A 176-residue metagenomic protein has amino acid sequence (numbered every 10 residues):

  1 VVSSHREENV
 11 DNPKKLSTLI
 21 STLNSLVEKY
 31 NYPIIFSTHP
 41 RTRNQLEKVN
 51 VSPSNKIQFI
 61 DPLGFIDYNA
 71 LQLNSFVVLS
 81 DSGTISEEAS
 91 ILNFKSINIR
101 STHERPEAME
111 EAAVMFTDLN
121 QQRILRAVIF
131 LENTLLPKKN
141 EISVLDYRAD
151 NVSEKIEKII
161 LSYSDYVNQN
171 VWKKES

Functional and structural regions predicted by a protein language model:
V1-S37, T42-S176: Nucleotide-activated sugar donor-binding and catalytic core shared by glycosyltransferases and related lipid-linked
